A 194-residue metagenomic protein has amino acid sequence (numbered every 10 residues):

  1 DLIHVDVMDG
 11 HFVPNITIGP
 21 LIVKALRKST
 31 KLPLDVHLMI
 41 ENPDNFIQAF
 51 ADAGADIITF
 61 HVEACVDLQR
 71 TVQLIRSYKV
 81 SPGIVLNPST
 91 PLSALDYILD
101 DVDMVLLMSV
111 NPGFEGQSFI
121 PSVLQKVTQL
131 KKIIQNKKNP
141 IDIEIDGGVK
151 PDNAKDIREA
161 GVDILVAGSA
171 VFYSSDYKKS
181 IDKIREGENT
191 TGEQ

Functional and structural regions predicted by a protein language model:
I3-V5, L34-L38, I58-F60, P82-L86 (+3 more regions): Hydrophobic faces of well-ordered beta-strands that scaffold small-molecule active sites in alpha/beta enzyme cores
H4-L74: N-terminal active-site wall of soluble small-molecule enzyme domains
D6, F50, V105, L130 (+4 more regions): Conserved, mostly hydrophobic/aromatic
D9-T17, L21, P88, I98 (+3 more regions): Glycine/Thr-rich beta-alpha phosphate-binding loop at enzyme active sites
V23-K28, A51, V72-K79, K126-K137 (+2 more regions): Surface-exposed amphipathic alpha-helices with a cationic face
D44-D52, T90-V102, V149-L165: Catalytic cores of alpha/beta
F60-V66, L106-Q117, A160-S180: Glycine-rich phosphate-binding active-site loops on the catalytic face of alpha/beta enzymes
I75, R158, A170-E193: C-terminal helical cap(s) of enzyme catalytic domains, especially alpha/beta-barrels
